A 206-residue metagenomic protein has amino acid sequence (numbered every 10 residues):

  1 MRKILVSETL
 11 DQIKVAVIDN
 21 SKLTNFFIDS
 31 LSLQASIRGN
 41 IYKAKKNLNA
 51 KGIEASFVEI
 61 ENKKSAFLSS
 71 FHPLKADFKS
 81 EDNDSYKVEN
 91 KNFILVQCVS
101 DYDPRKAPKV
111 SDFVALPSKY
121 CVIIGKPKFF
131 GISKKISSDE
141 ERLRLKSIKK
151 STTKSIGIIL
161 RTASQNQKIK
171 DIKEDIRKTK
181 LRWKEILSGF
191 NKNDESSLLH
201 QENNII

Functional and structural regions predicted by a protein language model:
M1-I206: Single-stranded RNA-binding surfaces
